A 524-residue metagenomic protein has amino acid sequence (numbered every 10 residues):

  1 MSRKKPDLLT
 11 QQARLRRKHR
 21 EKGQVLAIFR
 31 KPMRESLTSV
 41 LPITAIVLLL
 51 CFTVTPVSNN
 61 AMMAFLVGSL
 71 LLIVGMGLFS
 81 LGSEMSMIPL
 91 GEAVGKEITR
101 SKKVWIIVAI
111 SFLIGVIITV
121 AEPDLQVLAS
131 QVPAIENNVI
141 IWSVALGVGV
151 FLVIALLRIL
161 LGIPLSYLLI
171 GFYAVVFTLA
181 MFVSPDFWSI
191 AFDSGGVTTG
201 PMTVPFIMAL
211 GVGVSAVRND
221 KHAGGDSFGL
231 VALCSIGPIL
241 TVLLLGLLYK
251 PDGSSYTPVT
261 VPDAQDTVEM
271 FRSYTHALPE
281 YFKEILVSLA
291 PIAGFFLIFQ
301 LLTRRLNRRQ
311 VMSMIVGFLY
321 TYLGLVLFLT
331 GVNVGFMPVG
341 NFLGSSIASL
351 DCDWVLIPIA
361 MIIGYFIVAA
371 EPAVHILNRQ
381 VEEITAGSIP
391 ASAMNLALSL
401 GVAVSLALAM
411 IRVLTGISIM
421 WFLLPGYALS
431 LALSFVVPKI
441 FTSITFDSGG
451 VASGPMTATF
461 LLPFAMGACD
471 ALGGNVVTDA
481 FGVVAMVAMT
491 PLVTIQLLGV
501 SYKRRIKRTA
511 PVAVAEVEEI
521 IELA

Functional and structural regions predicted by a protein language model:
M1-S36, G91-W105, D220-A223, S227 (+6 more regions): Intrinsically disordered, low-complexity non-transmembrane regions of multi-pass membrane transporters
S2-Q11, A155-I170, D186, I190 (+4 more regions): Juxtamembrane and boundary regions of transmembrane helices in multi-pass small-molecule transporters and channels
R30-S36, V57-V67, T99, V132-I141 (+7 more regions): Interfacial loop-to-helix junctions that mark the boundaries of transmembrane helices in multi-pass membrane
K31-S39, M63-S69, E97-W105, L165-I170 (+3 more regions): Alpha-helical transmembrane segments and their helix-start/interface "positive-inside/aromatic belt" motifs in integral
S39-V54, G68-L78, I110-I117, G147-R158 (+10 more regions): Hydrophobic core segments of alpha-helical transmembrane domains in multi-pass membrane transport and ion-translocation
L49-M63, S83-G91, I117-V132, F151-G162 (+12 more regions): Transmembrane helix-loop junctions in multi-pass membrane proteins
M62-V67, T260-A373: Transmembrane helical segments that form the transport core of multi-pass membrane transport proteins
G95-E97, V104-V175, D353-S434: Helix-loop-helix junctions within the multi-pass membrane cores of secondary transporters/permeases
